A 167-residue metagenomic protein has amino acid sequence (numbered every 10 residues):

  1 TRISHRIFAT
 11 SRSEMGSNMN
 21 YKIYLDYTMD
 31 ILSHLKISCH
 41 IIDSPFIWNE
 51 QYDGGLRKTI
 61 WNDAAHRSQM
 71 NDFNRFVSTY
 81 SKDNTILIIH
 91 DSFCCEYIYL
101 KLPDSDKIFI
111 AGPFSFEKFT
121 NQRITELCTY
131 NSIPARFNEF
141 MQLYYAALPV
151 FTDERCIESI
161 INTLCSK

Functional and structural regions predicted by a protein language model:
S11-S38, I42-P45, D63-K167: Hydrophobic, helix-rich cores of sensory/ligand-binding and other regulatory modules that couple small-molecule
I47-W61: Amphipathic coiled-coil signal-relay and dimerization helices
